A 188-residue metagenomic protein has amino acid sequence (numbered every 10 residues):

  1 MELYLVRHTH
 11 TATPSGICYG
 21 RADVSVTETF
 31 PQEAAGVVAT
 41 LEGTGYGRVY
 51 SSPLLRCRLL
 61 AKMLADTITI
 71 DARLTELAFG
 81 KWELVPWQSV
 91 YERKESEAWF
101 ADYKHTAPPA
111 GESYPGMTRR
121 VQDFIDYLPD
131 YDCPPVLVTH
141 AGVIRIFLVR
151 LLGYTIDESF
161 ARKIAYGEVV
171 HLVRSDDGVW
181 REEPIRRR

Functional and structural regions predicted by a protein language model:
L3-Y4, Y131-T139: Generic beta-sheet signal
V6-L64, E112: Active-site-proximal alpha-helix that buttresses catalytic centers in soluble enzyme cores
L41-R73, A98, R150, V173-R188: Conserved histidine-centered catalytic loops in small-molecule metabolism enzymes
E42-G45, L128-C133: Glycine-rich phosphate-binding loop signature in dinucleotide/nucleotide-binding domains
S51-S52, R119, V138-T139: Short beta-strand scaffold positions
L64-R120: Phosphate-handling substructures
A141-R145, E168: GST superfamily/GST-like fold recognition
T155-W180: Domain-level recognition of soluble alpha/beta enzyme cores, biased toward histidine phosphatases/phosphomutases
